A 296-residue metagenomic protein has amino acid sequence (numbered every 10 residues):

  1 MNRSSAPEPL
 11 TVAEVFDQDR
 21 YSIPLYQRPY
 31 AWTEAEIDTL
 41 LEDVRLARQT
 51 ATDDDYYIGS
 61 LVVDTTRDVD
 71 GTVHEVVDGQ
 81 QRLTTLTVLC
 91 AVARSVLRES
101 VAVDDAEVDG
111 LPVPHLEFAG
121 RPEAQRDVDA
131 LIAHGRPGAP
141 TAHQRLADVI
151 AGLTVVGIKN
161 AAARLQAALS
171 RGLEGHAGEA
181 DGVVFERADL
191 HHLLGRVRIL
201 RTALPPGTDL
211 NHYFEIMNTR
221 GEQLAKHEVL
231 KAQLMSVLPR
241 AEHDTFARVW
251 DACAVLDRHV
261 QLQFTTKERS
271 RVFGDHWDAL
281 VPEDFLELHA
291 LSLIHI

Functional and structural regions predicted by a protein language model:
M1-I294: Covalent nucleotidyltransferase
